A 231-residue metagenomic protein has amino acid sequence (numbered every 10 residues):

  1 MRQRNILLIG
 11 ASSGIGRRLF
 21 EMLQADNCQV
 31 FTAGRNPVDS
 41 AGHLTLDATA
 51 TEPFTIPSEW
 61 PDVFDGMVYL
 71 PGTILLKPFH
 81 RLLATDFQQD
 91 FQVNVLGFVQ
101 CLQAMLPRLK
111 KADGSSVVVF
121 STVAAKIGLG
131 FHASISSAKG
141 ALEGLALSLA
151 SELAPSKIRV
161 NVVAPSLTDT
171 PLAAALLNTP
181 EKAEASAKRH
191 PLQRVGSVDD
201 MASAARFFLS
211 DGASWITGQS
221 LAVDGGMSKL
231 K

Functional and structural regions predicted by a protein language model:
S12, G16, F20: N-terminal Rossmann NAD(P)H-binding glycine-rich loop of SDR-like oxidoreductase domains
P78-F79, L83-F91, S186: Substrate-binding pocket helix/loop in short-chain dehydrogenase/reductase
H80, I127-A133, Q193, D211: Active-site loop immediately N-terminal to the catalytic Tyr-X3-Lys motif of short-chain dehydrogenase/reductase
V118-A141, A146-P155, L167-T168: Catalytic loop of short-chain dehydrogenase/reductase
A154, R159, I216-G218: Short, small/polar-rich loop/turn modules that mediate ligand/substrate recognition or access, typified
H190-M201: A conserved structural motif in NAD(P)-dependent oxidoreductases
R206, T217-K231: Short C-terminal tail/terminal secondary-structure segment of NAD(P)H-dependent dehydrogenase/reductase domains
